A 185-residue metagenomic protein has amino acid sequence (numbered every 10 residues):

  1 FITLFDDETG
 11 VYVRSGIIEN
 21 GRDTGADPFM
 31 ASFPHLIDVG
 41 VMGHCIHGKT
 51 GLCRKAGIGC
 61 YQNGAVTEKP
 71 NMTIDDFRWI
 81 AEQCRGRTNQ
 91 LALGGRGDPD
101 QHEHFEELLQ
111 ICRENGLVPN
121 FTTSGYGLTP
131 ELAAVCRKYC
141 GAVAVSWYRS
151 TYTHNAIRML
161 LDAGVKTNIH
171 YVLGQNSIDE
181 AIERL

Functional and structural regions predicted by a protein language model:
F1-D38, K55: Flexible, acidic/Gly-rich N-terminal and inter-domain linker regions that tether and position cofactor-handling modules
I2-F5, L36-H47, G116-N120, G125 (+1 more regions): Short, charge-rich amphipathic segments
V11-I18, A65-K69, G94, L117-T122 (+1 more regions): Short linear motifs at secondary-structure transitions and domain/linker junctions
G21-F29, G59-Q62, N168-V172: Short charge-dense sequence patches
P28-D75: Canonical Radical SAM [4Fe-4S] cluster-binding loop centered on the CxxxCxxC motif and its immediate flanking residues
I74-R96, H102-L185: Radical SAM/AdoMet-radical enzyme domain recognition
